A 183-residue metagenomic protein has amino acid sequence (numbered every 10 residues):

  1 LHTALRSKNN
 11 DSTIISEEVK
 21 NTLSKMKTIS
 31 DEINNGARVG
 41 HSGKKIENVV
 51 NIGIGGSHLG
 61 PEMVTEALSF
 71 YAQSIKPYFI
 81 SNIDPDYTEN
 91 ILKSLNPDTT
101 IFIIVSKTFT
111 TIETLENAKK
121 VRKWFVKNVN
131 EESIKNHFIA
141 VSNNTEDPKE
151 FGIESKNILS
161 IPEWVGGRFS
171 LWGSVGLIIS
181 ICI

Functional and structural regions predicted by a protein language model:
L1-S42: Extended, charge-enriched "interface" segments that sit outside catalytic cores
T28-G36, G43-I183: Glycine-rich phosphate-binding loops that contact phosphosugars or nucleotide phosphates
